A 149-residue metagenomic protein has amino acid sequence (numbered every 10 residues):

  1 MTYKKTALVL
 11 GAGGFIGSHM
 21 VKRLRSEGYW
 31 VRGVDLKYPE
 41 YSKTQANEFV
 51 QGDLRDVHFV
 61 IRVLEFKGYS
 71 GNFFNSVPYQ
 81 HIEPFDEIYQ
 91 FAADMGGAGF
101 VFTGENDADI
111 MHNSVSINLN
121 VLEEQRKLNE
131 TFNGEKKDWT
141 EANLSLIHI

Functional and structural regions predicted by a protein language model:
T6, D86-E87, N143: Structural motif
A7-E27: N-terminal Rossmann NAD(P)H-binding glycine-rich loop of SDR-like oxidoreductase domains
Y29-Y38: Conserved glycine-rich Rossmann-like NAD(P)H-binding loop of the short-chain dehydrogenase/reductase
P39-A46: Short loop/helix-cap segments at secondary-structure boundaries that form the rim of catalytic
A46-D56: Rossmann-fold cofactor-recognition segment
L54-N113: NAD(P)H-binding glycine-rich loop region in Rossmannoid oxidoreductase-like domains and their noncatalytic homologs
I110-N118, Q125-N129: Short alpha-helix in the Rossmann-fold core of NAD(P)-dependent oxidoreductases
I147-I149: Conserved small/polar residues in nucleotide/adenosyl-binding loops
